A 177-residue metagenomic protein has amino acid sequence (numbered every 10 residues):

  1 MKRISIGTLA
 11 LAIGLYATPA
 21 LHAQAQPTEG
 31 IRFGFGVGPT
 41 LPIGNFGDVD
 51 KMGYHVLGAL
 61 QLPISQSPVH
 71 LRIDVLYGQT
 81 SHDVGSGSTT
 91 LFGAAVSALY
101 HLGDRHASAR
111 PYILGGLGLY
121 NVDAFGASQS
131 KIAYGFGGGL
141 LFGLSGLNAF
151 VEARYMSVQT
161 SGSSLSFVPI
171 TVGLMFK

Functional and structural regions predicted by a protein language model:
M1-G30: Cleavable N-terminal export/targeting peptides
I6, L41-I43, L62-S65, F142-L144: Short, aromatic- and cysteine-enriched interfacial helices/patches that mediate contacts at lipid membranes
I31-L41, I73-Y77, I113-L119, G138-L140 (+2 more regions): Transmembrane beta-barrel strands of outer-membrane/channel proteins
T40-L57, Q129: Surface-exposed strand-loop-strand hairpins of Gram-negative outer-membrane beta-barrel proteins
I43, N121-D123, S157-Q159: Short, solvent-exposed loop/turn segments at secondary-structure junctions
F46-V49, T160-L165: A short acidic/glycine-rich loop-to-helix N-cap element
Y54-G126, K131-Y134, S145, V168 (+1 more regions): Gram-negative (and chloroplast) outer-membrane scaffold detector with strong preference for beta-barrel transmembrane
